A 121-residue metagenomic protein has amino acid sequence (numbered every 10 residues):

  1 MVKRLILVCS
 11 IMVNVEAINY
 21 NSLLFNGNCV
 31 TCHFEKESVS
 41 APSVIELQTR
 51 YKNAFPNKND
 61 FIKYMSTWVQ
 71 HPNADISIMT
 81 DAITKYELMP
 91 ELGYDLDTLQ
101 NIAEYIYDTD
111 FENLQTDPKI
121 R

Functional and structural regions predicted by a protein language model:
M1-V8: Sec-dependent signal peptide recognition, specifically the positively charged N-region followed immediately by
S10-L24, K52-A54: Electrostatic cytochrome c docking/interface patches
F25-K36, I102: The canonical Cys-X-X-Cys-His
F34-S66, L88-P90: Gly/Gly-Pro-rich "capping" loops immediately C-terminal to redox-active cysteine motifs in periplasmic/lumenal
K58, I62-Q70, L96-A103, Y107: An amphipathic alpha-helix signature
P72-T80, N113: Substrate-binding/catalytic groove segments of enzymes that remodel or degrade extracellular structural polymers
K85-D117: C-terminal capping alpha-helices of c-type cytochrome domains
I120-R121: Short, solvent-exposed mixed-charge patches
